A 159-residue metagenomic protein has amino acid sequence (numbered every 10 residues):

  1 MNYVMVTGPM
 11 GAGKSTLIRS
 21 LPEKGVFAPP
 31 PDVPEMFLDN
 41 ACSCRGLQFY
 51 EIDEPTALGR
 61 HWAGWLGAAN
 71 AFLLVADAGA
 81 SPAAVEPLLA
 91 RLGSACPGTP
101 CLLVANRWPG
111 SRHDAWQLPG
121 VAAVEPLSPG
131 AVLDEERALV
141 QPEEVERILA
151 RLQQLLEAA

Functional and structural regions predicted by a protein language model:
M1-D32, A41-Q48: Conserved G1/Walker A P-loop phosphate-binding module
T7-P9, I52-D53, A76-G79, N106-P109 (+1 more regions): Structural motif
C44-R60: Switch II (G3) loop of P-loop NTPases
R45-Q48, N70-A71, P100-C101: Loop/turn-to-beta-strand initiation segments
L58-A80, R91-A95: Inter-motif core of Ras-like GTPase G domains
L58-G59, E86, P142: Structural motif corresponding to alpha-helix initiation and N-cap regions
A78-E125: Conserved C-terminal guanine-recognition region of P-loop GTPase G domains, centered on the G4
S111-A159: Canonical P-loop GTPase G-domain recognition
